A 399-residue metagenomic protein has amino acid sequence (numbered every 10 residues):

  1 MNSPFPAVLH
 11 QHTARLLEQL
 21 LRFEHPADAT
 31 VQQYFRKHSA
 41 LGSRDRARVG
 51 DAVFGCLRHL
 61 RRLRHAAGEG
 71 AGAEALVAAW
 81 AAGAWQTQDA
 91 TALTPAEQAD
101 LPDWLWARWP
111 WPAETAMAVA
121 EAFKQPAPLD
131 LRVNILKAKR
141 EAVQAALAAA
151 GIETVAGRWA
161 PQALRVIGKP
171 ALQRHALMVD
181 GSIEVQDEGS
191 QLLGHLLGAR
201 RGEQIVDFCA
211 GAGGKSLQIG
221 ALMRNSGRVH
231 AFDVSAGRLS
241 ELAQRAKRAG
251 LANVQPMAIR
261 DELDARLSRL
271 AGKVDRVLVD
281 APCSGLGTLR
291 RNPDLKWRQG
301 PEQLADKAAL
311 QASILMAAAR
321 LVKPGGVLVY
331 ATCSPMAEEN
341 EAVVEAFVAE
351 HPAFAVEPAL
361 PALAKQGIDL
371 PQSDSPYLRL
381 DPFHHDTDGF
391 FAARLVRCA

Functional and structural regions predicted by a protein language model:
M1-R174: Class I Rossmann-like S-adenosyl-L-methionine
E141-A399: Rossmann-like S-adenosyl-L-methionine
